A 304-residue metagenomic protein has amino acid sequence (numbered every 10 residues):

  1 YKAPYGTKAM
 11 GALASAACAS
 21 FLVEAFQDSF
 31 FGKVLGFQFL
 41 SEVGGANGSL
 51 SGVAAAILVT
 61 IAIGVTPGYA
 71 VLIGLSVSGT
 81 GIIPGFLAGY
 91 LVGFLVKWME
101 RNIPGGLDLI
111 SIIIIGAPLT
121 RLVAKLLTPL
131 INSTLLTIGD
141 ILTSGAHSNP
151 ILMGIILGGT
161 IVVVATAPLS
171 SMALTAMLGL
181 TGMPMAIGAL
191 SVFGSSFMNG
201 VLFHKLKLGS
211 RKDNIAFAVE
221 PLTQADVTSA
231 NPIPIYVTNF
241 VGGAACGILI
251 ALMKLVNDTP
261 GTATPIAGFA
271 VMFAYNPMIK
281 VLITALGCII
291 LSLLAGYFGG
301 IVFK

Functional and structural regions predicted by a protein language model:
Y1-K304: Pore-lining transmembrane helices
